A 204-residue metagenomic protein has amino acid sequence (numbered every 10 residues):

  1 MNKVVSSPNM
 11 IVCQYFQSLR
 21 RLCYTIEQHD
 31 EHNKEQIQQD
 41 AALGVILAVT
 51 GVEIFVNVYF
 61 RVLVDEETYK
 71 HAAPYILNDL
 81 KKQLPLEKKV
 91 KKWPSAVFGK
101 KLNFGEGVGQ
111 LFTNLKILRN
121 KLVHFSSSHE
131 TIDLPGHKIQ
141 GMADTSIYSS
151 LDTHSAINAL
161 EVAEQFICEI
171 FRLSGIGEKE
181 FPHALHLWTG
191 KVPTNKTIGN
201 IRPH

Functional and structural regions predicted by a protein language model:
M1-A42, V192-H204: Charged alpha-helical initiation segments
M1-P8, V12-Y15, V45, A73 (+4 more regions): Intrinsic-disorder-associated interaction segments
S18, L22, K121, L134-P203: Amphipathic, Lys/Arg-enriched alpha-helical patches that create a basic surface for binding polyanionic ligands
L22-T25, H29, V62, E66 (+7 more regions): Surface-exposed polar/charged interaction patches
Q38-L63: Short, hydrophobic, well-ordered secondary-structure elements
T50, I54, N114-H124, G190 (+1 more regions): Alpha-helical scaffold segments in carbohydrate-active enzymes
R61-I157, F166: Flexible secondary-structure boundary motifs
